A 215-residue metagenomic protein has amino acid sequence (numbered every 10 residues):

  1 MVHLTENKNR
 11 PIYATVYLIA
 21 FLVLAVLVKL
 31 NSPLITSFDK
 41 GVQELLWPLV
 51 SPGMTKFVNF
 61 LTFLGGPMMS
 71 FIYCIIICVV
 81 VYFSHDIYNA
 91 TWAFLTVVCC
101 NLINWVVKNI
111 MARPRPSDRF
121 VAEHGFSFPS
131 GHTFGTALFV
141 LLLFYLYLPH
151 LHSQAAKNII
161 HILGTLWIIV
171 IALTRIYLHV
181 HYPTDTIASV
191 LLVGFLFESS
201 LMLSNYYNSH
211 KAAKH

Functional and structural regions predicted by a protein language model:
M1-M68, I110-M111, R115-R119: N-terminal transmembrane-helix/juxtamembrane module of multi-pass inner/ER membrane proteins
L4-T15, F38, G53-F57, L64 (+10 more regions): Structural motif marking the loop-to-transmembrane transition
N7, P11, F120-H215: Membrane-embedded catalytic cores of phosphoryl/pyrophosphoryl-handling enzymes
I19, F94-V106, L191, F195 (+1 more regions): Hydrophobic, lipid-facing residues on alpha-helical transmembrane segments of integral membrane proteins
L22-A25, V98-W105, L166-I176: Aromatic-anchored segments of alpha-helical transmembrane domains
T36, C74, F83-S153: Membrane-interface loops
I72-I77, A213: Membrane-helix interface/capping segments
V79-S84, R175-I176: Hydrophobic alpha-helical transmembrane segments
